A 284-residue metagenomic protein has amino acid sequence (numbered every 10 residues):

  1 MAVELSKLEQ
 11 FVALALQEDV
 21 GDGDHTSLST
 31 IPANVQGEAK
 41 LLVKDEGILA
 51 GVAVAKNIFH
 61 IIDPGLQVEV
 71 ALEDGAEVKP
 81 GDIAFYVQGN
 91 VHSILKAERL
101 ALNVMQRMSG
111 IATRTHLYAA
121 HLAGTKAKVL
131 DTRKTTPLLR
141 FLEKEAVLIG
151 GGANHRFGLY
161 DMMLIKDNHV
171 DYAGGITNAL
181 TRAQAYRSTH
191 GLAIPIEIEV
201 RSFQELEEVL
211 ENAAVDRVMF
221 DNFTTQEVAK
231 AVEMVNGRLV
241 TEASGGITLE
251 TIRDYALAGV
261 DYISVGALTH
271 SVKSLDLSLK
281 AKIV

Functional and structural regions predicted by a protein language model:
A2-N212, R217, Q226-M234, V240-E242 (+3 more regions): Acidic/glycine-rich phosphate/pyrophosphate-binding loops and surrounding catalytic core that coordinate Mg2+
F220: Active-site core of metal-dependent hydrolases
F223: Short beta->alpha hinge that forms the Motif I/post-I loop of the SAM-binding pocket
G237-L239, I283-V284: Short acidic, glycine/proline-enriched helix-loop-strand junctions
A267-V284: Short, charged, intrinsically disordered terminal tails
